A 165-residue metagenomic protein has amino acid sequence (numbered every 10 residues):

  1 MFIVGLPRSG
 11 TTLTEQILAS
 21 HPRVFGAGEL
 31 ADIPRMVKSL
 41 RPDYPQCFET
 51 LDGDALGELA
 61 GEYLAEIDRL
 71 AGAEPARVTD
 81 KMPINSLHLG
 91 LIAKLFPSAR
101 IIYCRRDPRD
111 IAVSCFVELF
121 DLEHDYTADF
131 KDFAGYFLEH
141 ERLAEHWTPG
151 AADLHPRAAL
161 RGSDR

Functional and structural regions predicted by a protein language model:
M1-G61: PAPS-dependent sulfotransferase catalytic core
S9, E58, E62, I84-L87 (+1 more regions): Short, conserved clusters of charged catalytic residues that mark active-site and nucleotide-handling motifs
G10-T11, Y63, T79, D107: Generic structural signal for small/hydrophobic residues in well-ordered secondary structure, especially within
V24-A27, D32-T50, G72-R165: PAPS-dependent sulfotransferase catalytic domain
E66-I67: A short, well-structured juxtamembrane/interface segment
